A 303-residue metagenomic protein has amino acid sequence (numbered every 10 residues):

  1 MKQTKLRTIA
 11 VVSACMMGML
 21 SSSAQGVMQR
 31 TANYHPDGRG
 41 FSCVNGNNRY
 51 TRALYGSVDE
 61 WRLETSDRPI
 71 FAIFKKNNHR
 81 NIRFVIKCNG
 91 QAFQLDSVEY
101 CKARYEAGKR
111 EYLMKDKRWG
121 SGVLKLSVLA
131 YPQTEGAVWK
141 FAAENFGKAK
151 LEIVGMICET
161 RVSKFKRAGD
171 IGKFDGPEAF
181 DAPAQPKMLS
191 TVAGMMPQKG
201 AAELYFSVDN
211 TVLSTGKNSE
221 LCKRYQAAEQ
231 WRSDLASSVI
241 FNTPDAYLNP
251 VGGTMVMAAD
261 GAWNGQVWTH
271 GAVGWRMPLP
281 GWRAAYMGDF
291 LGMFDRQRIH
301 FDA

Functional and structural regions predicted by a protein language model:
M1-Q25, F141: Bacterial Sec-dependent N-terminal signal peptides
G26, L126-E203, S207-D209, A227-E229: Polysaccharide-binding surfaces and accessory modules of carbohydrate-active proteins
V27-M114, A193-G194, S214, L221 (+2 more regions): An extended acidic
D67-I70, V123-L126, G136-K140, L189-V192 (+2 more regions): Short alpha-helical segments and helix-capping/turn motifs at coil-helix boundaries
N78, R118-G120, Q133-E135, N145-A149 (+1 more regions): Short, solvent-exposed loop/edge-beta patches enriched in aromatic
L95-Y105, S163-F165, W263-W268: Short secondary-structure junctions
L113-P132: Low-complexity, acidic Ser/Thr/Pro/Gly-rich terminal tails and inter-domain linkers that flank the onset of structured
R232-A303: Substrate-binding groove/exosite segments of carbohydrate-active enzymes
